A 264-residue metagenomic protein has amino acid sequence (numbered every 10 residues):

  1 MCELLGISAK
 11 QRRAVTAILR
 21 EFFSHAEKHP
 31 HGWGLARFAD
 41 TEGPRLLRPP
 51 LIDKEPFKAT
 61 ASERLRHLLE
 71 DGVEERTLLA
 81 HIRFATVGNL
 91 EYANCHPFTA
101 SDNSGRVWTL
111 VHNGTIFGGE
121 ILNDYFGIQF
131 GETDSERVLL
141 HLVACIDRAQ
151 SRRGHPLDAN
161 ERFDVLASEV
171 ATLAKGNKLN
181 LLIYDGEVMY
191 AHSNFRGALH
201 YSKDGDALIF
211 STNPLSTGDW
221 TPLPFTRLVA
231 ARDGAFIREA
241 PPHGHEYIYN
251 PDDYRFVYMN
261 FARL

Functional and structural regions predicted by a protein language model:
M1-A61, L78, A191-H192, L208-I209 (+2 more regions): Extreme N-terminus nucleophile/cap motif
C2, W108-E120: Conserved beta-strand-loop-short alpha-helix elements that form and flank the Mn2+/Mg2+-coordinating active site
I7-K10, H81-F84, N113, G186 (+3 more regions): Fold-independent oxyanion-binding glycine-rich loops and adjacent beta-strand/coil segments at enzyme active sites
V15, R45-L46, G88-L90, G118-I121 (+4 more regions): Short helix/loop capping segments that flank catalytic or ligand/cofactor-binding pockets
K54-L68, A80-G105, L122-D124: Short acidic (Asp/Glu) patches
T77, R152-F195: Catalytic core of PPM/PP2C metal-dependent serine/threonine phosphatase domains
G118-E120, D124-A149: Glycine-rich phosphate-binding loop plus the immediately following alpha-helix
G197-D233: A conserved acidic, glycine/proline-rich C-terminal tail/linker
